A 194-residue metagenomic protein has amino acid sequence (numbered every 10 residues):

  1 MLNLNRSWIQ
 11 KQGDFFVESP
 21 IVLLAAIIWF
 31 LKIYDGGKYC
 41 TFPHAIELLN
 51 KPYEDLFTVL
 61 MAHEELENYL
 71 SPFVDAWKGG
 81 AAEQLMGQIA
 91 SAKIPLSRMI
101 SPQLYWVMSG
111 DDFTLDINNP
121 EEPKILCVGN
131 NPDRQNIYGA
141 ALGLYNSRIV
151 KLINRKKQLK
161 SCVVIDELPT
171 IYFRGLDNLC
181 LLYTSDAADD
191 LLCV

Functional and structural regions predicted by a protein language model:
M1-L182: P-loop NTPase motor domains
Y183-D190: Conserved small/polar residues in nucleotide/adenosyl-binding loops
